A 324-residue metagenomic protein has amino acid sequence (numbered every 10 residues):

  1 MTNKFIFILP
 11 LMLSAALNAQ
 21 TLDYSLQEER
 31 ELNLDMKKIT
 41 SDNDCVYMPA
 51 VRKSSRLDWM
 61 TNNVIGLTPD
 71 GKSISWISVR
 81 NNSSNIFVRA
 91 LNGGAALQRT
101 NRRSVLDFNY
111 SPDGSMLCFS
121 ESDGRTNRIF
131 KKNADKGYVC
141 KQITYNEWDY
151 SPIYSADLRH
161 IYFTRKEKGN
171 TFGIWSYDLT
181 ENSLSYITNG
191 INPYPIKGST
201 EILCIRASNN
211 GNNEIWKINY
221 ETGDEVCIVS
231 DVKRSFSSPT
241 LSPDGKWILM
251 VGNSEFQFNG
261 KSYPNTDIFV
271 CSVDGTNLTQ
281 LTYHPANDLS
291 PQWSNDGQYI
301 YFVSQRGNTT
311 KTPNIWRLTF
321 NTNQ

Functional and structural regions predicted by a protein language model:
T2-P10: Sec-dependent signal peptide recognition, specifically the positively charged N-region followed immediately by
P10-A19: Hydrophobic h-region of N-terminal signal peptides that target proteins for export in Gram-negative bacteria
Q20-Q324: Sequence signature of WD/YWTD-type beta-propeller architectures
